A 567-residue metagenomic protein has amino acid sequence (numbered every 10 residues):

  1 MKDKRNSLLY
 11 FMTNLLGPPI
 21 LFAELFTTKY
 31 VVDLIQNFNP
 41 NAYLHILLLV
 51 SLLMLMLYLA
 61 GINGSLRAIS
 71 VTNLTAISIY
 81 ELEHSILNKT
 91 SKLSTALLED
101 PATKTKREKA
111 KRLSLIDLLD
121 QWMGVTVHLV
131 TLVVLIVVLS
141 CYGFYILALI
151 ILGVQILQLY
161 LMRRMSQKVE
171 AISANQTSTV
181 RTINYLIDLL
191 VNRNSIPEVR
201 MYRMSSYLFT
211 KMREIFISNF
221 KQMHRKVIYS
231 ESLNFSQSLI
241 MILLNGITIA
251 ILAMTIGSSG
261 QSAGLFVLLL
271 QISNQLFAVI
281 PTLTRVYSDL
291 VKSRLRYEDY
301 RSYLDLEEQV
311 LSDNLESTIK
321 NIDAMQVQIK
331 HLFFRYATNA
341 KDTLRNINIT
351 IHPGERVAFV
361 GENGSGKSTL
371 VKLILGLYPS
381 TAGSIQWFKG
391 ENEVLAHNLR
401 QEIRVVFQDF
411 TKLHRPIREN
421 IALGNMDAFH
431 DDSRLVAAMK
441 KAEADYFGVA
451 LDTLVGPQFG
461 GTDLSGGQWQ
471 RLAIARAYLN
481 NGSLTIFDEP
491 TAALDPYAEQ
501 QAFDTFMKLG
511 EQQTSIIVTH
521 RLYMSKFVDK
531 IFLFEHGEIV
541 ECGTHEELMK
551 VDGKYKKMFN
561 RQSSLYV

Functional and structural regions predicted by a protein language model:
L8-N63, L139-V169, S259-A263, G390: Transmembrane helix-loop-helix hairpins at lipid-water interfaces of multipass membrane proteins, especially the type-1
I35-P40, V138-G153, Y229-E298, Y303-L304: Helix-loop-helix
I69-N88, I150-V191, Q261, R285-D305: Cytoplasmic coupling helices
S91-L135, V191-Y202: Juxtamembrane loop-to-helix connectors within ABC transporter transmembrane domains
K109-L119, A171-S178, D188-V191, R200-I247 (+4 more regions): An intracellular "coupling" helix at the cytosolic face of ABC transporter transmembrane type-1 domains
S262-T338, P379-T381, H430-A438, T514: ABC transporter TMD-NBD coupling linker
F410-F459, N481-S483, K554-K557: Conserved "ABC signature" C-loop
D504, Q512, R521, K526-V567: C-terminal portion of ABC ATPase nucleotide-binding domains
